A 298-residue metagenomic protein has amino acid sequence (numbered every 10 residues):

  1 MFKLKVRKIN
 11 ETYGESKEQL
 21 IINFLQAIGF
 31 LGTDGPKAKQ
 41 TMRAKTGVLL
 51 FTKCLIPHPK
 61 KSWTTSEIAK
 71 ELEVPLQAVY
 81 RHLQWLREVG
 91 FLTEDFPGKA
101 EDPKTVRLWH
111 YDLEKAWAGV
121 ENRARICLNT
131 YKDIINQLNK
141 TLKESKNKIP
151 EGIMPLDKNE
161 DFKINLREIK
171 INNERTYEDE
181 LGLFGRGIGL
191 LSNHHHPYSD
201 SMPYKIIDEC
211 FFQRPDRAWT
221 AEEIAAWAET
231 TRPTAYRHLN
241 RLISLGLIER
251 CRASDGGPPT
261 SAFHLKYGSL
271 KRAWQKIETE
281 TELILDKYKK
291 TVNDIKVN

Functional and structural regions predicted by a protein language model:
I9-T52, R167-D208: Short alpha-helical segments that sit at the start of domains
R43-G47, P97-N122, H196-P203, A253-I277: Short, cationic-aromatic polyanion-contact patches
L55-K61, H82, F211-R217, H238: Short helix-capping/hinge SLiMs at alpha-helix to coil transitions
P59-E71, P215-W227: Short acidic, hydrophobic short linear motifs in intrinsically disordered regions
E73-E88, E229-S244: Short amphipathic alpha-helical interaction segments
R87-G98, I243-D255: A short, conserved structural fragment
E114-K158, G268-N298: Amphipathic alpha-helical dimerization/coiled-coil segments that flank or bridge DNA-binding/regulatory modules
L156-N172: Charge-rich interaction segments
